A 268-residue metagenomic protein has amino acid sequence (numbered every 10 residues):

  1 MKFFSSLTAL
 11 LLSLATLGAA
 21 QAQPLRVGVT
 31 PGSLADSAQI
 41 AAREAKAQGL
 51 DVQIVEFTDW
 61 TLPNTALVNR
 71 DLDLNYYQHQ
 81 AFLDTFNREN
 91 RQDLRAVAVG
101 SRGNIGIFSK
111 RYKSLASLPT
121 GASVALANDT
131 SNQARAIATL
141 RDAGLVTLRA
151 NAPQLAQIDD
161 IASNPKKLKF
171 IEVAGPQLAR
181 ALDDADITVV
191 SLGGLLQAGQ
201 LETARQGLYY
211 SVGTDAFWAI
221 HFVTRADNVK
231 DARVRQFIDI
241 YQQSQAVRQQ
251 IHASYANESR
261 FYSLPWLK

Functional and structural regions predicted by a protein language model:
L7-T16: Bacterial N-terminal signal peptides
G28-Q53: Short, polar/charged alpha-helical segment
G32, E56-W60, R70, L74-D84 (+4 more regions): Beta->alpha turn/N-cap motifs
V55-T65, A152-R180: Short helix-initiation/N-cap motifs at beta->coil->alpha
T85-V97, K110-Y112, D184, V189 (+1 more regions): Ligand-binding "clamshell"
V97-T147, R248: A conserved helix-loop-strand patch within extracytoplasmic ligand-binding domains of the periplasmic binding
V99-F108, G199-Y241, S259-K268: Periplasmic-binding protein-like
A134-R141, Y241-Y262: Periplasmic-binding protein-like
